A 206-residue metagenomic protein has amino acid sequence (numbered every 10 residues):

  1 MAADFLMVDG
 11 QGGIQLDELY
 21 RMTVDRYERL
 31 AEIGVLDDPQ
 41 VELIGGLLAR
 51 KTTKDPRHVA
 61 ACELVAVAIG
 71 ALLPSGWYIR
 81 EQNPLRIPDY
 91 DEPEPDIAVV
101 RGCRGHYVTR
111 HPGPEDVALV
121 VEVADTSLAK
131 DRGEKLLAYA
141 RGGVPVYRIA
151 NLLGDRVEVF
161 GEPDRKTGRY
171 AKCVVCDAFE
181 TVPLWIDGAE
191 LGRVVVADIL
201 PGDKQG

Functional and structural regions predicted by a protein language model:
M1-G206: Gly/Pro/Ser/Thr-rich low-complexity, intrinsically disordered segments predominantly at protein N-termini
